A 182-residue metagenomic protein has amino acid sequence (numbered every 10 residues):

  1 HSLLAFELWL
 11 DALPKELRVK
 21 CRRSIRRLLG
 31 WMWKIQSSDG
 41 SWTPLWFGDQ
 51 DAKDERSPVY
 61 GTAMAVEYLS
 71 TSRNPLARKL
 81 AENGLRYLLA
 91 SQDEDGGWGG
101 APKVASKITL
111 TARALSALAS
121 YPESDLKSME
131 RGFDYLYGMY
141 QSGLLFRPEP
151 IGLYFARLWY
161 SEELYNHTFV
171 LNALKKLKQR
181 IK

Functional and structural regions predicted by a protein language model:
H1-G30, K34-R86, A90-K182: An alpha-helical repeat/solenoid feature that recognizes helix-turn-helix modules
